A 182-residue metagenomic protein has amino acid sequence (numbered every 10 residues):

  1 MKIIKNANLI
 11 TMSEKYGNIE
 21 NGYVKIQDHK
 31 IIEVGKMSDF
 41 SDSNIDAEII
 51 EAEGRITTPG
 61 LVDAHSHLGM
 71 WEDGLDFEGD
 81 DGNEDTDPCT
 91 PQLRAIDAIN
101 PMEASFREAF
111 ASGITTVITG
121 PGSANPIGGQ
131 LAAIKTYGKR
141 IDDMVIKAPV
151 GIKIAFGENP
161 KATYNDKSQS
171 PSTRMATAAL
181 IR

Functional and structural regions predicted by a protein language model:
M1-S43, R55: N-terminal metal-binding scaffold of metallo-dependent hydrolase/deaminase domains
K2-I4, D42-I96, A111: Replace "His-x-His-based motif
Y23-K25, I118, L131-A133: Short beta-strand scaffold segments in enzyme catalytic cores
K25-K30, N125, Y137-R140: Short acidic-glycine loop/turn motifs at beta-strand connectors
I50, I127, L131-T136: Short low-complexity, flexible loop/linker segments enriched in glycine and/or proline with clustered acidic
M70, D76-F77, N83-D87, P126 (+2 more regions): Metal-cofactor-binding active-site regions of metalloenzymes
F77-I127, Y137, P171-I181: Alpha-helical scaffold segments that flank or form the walls of functional sites
A132-R182: Metal-coordinating catalytic core of metallo-dependent amide/deamination hydrolases
